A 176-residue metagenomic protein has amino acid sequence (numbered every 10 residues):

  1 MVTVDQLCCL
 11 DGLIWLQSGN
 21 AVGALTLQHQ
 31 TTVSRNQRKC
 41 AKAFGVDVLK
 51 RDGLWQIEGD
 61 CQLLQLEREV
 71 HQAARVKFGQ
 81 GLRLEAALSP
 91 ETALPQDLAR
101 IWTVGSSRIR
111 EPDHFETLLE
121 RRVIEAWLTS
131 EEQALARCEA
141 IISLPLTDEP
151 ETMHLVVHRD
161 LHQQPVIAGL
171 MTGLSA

Functional and structural regions predicted by a protein language model:
M1-I109, A176: N-terminal hydrophobic or amphipathic helices and topogenic motifs
C8, N20, D113, P165-A168: Generic alpha-helical secondary structure signal
E85-P165: Mid-protein regulatory/catalytic core that forms ligand/cofactor-binding pockets and protein-protein interaction
H162-L174: Short amphipathic alpha-helical coupling segments at ligand-binding clamshell hinges and other catalytic/signaling
